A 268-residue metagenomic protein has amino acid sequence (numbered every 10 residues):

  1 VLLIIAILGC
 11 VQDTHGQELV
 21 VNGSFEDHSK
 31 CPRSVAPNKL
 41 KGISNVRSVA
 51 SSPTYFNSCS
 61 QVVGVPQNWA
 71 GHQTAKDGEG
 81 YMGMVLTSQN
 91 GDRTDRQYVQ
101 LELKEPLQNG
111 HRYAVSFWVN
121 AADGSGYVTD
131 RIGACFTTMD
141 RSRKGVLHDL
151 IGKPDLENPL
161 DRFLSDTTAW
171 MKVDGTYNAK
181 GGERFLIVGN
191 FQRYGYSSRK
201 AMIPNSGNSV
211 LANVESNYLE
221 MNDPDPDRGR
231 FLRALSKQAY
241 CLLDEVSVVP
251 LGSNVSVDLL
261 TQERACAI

Functional and structural regions predicted by a protein language model:
V1-V20: Bacterial Sec-dependent N-terminal signal peptides
Q17-N109, W118, T129-R131, V146-A265: Aromatic (Trp/Tyr/Phe) and Gly/Pro-enriched flexible surface segments
N120-V128, D140: Extended, low-complexity, turn-rich repeat/linker tracts enriched in Gly/Pro/Ser/Thr and Asp/Glu that occur
G133-C135: Beta-strand signatures of extracellular beta-sandwich domains
M139-L147: Short aromatic-acidic-glycine turn motif
